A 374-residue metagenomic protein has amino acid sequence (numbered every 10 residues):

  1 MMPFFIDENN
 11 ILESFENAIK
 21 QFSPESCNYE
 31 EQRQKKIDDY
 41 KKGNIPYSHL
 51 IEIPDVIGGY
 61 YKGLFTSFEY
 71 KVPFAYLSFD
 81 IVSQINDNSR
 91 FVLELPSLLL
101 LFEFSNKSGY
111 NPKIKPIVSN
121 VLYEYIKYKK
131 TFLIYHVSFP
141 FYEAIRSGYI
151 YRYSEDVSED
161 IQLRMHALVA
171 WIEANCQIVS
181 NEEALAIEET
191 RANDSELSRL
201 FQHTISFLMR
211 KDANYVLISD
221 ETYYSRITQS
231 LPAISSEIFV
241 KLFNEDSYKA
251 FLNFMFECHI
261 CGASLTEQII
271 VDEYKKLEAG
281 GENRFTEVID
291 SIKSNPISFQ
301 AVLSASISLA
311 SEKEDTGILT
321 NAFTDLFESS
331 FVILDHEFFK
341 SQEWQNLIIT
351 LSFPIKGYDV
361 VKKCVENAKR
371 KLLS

Functional and structural regions predicted by a protein language model:
M1-I57, V82-V216, T222-L373: Active-site-proximal, substrate-binding regions of enzyme catalytic domains and RNA-binding/basic surfaces
Y60-I81: Charged, flexible boundary elements
